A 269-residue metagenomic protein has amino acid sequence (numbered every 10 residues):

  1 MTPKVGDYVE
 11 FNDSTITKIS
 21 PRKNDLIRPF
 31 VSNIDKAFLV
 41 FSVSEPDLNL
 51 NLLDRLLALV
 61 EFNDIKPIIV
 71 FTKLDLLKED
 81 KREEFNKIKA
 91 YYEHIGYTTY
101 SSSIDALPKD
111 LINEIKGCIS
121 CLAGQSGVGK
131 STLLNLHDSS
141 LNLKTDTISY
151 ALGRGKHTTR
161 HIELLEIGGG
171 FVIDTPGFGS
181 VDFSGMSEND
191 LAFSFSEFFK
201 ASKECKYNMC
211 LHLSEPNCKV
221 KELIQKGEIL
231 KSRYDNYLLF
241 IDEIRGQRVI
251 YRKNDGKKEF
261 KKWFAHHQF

Functional and structural regions predicted by a protein language model:
T2-Y8, N12-T15, S20-A37, S42-S44 (+4 more regions): Helix-rich effector regions associated with P-loop NTPase G domains
N49-D64: Amphipathic helical hotspot of TIR/SEFIR-family domains
L50, E79-E83, D182-M186: Conserved ATPase-coupling elements of RecA-like P-loop NTPase cores
D64-I65, G96: Glycine-centered short loops/turns at secondary-structure junctions
P67-I69, S120: Hydrophobic/aromatic residues located in beta-strands of well-ordered beta-sheets within soluble catalytic
L76-V128: Canonical P-loop GTPase G-domain recognition
S126, K130-T132, L136: Walker A/P-loop
